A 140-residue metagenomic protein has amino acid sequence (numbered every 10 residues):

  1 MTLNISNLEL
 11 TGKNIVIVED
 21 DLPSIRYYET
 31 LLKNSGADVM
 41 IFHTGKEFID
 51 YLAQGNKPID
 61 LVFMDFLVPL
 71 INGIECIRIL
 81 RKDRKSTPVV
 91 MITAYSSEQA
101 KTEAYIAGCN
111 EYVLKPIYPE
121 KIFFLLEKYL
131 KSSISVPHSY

Functional and structural regions predicted by a protein language model:
M1-V16, E120-Y140: Non-catalytic signal-transmission and effector/linker regions of two-component phosphorelay proteins
E19: Conserved acidic carboxylate
L22-M40: Two-component/phosphorelay signaling modules centered on CheY-like receiver
P23, T44, N72-E75: Acidic catalytic/metal-coordinating carboxylates
K57-F63: Active-site beta3 strand of CheY-like receiver
P69, S97: The feature encodes the CheY-like receiver
I74-K85: Short amphipathic alpha-helix used as the core "switch/output" element in two-component signaling
